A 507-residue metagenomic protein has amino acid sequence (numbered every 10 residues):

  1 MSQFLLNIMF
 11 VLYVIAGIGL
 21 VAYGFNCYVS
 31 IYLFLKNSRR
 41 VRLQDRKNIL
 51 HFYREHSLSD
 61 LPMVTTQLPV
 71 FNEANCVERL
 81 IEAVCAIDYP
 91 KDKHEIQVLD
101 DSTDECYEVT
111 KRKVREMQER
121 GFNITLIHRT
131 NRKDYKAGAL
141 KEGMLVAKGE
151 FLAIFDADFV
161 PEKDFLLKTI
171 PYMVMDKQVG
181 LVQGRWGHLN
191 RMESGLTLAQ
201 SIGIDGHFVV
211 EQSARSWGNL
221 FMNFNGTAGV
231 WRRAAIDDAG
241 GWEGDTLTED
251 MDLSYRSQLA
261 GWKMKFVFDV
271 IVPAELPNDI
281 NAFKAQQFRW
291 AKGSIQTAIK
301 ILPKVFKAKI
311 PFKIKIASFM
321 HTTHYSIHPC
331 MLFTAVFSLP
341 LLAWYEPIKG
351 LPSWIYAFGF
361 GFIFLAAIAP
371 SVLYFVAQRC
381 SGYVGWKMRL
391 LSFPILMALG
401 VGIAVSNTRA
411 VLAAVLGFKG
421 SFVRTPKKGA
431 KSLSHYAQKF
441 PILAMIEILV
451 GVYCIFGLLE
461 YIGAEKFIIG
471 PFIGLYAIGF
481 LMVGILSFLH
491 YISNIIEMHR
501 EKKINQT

Functional and structural regions predicted by a protein language model:
M1-L58, Q212, A317, H321-E346 (+1 more regions): N-terminal membrane-anchoring/stem segments of glycan-assembly enzymes
S30-K93: N-terminal signal-anchor transmembrane helix
L61-T65, N75-C76, K307-C330, G429-I455: Loop-to-transmembrane boundary segments
E82-H128, R132: Acidic donor-binding segment of Leloir-type glycosyltransferases
S102, D156-V160, D245: The conserved acidic donor/metal-binding loop of glycosyltransferases
V114-F151, K163-L247, Q258-L259, I280-T323: Long helical/loop segments within the catalytic core of UDP-sugar-dependent glycosyltransferases, especially the large
D245, S254-P273: Catalytic donor-sugar/metal-binding loop of nucleotide-sugar-dependent glycosyltransferases
G293, T297-I299, K387-A430: Membrane-proximal soluble regions of multi-pass membrane proteins
